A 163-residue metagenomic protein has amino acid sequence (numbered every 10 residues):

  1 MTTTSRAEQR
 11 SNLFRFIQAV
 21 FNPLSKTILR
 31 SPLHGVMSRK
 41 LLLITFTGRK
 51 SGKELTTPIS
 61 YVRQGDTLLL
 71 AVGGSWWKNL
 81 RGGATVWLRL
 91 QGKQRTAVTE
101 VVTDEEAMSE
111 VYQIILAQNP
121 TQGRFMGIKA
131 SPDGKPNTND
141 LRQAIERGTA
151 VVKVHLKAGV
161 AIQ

Functional and structural regions predicted by a protein language model:
M1-T2, F14-I17, T47-R49, G83-A84: Short hydrophobic/aromatic-rich motifs at helix boundaries and adjacent loops
T3-L41, T121-G134, R142-G148: Alpha-helical membrane-targeting segments
A7-E8, G74-I162: Short, structured beta-strand-loop surface elements
R39-G73: Short beta-strand segments
